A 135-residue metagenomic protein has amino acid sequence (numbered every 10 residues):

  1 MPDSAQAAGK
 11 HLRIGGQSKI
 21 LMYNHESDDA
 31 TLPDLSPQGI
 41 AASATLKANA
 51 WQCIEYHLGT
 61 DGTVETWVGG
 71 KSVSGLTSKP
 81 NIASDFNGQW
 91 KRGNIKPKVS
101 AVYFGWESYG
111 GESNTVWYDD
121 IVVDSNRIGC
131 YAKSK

Functional and structural regions predicted by a protein language model:
M1-T31, Y109, S113, W117 (+1 more regions): Secretory/extracellular carbohydrate-interaction modules and structurally similar beta-sandwich "look-alikes"
K10-G16, D34-G39, A44, S74-N81: Short amphipathic beta-strand/extended segments with alternating polar/hydrophobic composition
Q17-S27, G75-G88: Exoplasmic/lumenal beta-rich domain surfaces
N24-C53: Short, aromatic/His-centered strand-loop micro-motif at the edge of beta-sheets
K47-E65: Localized edge beta-strand/strand-to-loop motifs within extracellular or lumenal beta-rich domains
W67-G75: Short strand-turn-strand beta-turns centered on an Asx-Gly dipeptide
T77-V116: Flexible glycan-contacting loops in extracellular carbohydrate-active proteins
